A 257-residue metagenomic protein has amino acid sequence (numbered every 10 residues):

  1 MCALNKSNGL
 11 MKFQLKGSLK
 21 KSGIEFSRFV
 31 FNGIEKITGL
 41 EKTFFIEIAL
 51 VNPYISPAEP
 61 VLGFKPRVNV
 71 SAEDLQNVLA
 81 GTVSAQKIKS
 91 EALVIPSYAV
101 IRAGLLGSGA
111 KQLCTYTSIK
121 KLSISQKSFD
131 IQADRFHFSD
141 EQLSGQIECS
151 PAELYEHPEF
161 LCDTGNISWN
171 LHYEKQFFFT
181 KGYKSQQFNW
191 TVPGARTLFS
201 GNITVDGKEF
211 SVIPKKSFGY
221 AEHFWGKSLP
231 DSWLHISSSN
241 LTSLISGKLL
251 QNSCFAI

Functional and structural regions predicted by a protein language model:
M1-I257: Structured soluble/peripheral alpha/beta segments that form catalytic or ligand/cofactor-binding pockets
